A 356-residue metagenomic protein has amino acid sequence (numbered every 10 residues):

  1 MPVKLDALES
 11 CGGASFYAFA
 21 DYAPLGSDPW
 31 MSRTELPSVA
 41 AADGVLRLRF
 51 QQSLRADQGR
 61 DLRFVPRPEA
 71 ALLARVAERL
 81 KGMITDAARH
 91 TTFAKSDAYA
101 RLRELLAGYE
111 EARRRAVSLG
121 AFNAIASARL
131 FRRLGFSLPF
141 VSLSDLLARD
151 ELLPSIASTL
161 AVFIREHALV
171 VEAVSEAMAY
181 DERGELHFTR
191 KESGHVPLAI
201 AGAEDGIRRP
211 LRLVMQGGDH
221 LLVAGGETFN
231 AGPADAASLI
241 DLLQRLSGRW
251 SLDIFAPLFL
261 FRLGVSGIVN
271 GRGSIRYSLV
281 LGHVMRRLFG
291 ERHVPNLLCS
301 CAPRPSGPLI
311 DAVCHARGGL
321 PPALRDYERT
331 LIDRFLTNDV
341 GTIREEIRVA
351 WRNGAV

Functional and structural regions predicted by a protein language model:
M1-V3, A7-V356: N-terminal targeting/trafficking signals and adjacent low-complexity tails
